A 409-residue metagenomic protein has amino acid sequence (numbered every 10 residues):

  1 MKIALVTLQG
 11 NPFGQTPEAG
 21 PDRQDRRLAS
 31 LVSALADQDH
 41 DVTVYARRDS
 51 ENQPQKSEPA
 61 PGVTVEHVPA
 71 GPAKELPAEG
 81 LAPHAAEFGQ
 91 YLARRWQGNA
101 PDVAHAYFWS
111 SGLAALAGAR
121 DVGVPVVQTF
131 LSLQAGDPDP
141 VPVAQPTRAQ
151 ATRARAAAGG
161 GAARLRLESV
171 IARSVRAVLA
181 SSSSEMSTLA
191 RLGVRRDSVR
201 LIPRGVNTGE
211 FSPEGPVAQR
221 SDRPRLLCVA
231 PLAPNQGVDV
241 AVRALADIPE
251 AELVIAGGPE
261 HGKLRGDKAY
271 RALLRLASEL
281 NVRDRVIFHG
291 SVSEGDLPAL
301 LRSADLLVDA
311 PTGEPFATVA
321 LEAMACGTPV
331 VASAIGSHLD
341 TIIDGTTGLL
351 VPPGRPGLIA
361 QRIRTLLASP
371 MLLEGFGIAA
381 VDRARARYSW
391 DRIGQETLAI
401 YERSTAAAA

Functional and structural regions predicted by a protein language model:
M1-V63, H67, A408-A409: N-terminal subdomain of nucleotide-sugar transferases
S184, G205: Carbohydrate-associated surface elements
A218-Q236, V242-I248, V254: Conserved donor-binding/catalytic core segment of Leloir-type glycosyltransferases
S291, A299-A304: Short alpha-helical donor nucleotide-sugar binding micro-motif in glycosyltransferases
T312: Aromatic "clamp/platform" in nucleotide-sugar-dependent glycosyltransferases that forms part of the donor/acceptor
P329-A332, I342: Short hydrophobic beta-strand element within catalytic cores of glycosyltransferases and related nucleotide-activated
D344-G345, L349-P356, T365-P370: Conserved acidic donor-binding segment of nucleotide-sugar-dependent glycosyltransferases
L358, T365, L372-R387, E396: A short, well-ordered alpha-helix in the C-terminal region of glycosyltransferases
